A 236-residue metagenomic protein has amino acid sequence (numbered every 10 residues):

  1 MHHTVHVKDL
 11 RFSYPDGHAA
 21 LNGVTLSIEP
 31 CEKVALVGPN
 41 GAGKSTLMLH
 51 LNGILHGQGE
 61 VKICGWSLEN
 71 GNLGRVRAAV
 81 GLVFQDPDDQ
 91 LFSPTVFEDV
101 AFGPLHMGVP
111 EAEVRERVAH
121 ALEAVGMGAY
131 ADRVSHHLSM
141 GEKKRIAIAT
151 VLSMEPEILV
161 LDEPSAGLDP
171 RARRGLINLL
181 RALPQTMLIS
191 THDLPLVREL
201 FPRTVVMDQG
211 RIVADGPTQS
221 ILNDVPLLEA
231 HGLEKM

Functional and structural regions predicted by a protein language model:
N52: Helix-to-loop junction immediately C-terminal to a conserved catalytic motif
G59-L68, V76: Conserved ABC transporter NBD signature motif
A112-Y130: Conserved ABC ATPase "signature" region
V134-L138, E142: Conserved ABC ATPase signature
T191-H192: H-loop/switch region of ABC-family ATPase nucleotide-binding domains
V197-E199: A short, surface-exposed alpha-helical micro-motif characterized by mixed small hydrophobic and charged/polar residues
